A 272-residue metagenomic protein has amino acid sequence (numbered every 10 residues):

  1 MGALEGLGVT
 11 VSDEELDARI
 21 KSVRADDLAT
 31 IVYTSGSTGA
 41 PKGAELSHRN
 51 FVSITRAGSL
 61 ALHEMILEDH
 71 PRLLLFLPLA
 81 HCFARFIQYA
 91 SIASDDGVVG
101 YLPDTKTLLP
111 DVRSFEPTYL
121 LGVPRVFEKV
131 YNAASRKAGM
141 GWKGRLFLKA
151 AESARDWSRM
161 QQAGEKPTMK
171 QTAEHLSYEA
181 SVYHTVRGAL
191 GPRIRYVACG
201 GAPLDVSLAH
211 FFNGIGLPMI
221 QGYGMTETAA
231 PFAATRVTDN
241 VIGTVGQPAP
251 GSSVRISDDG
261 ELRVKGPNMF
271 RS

Functional and structural regions predicted by a protein language model:
G2, G43-E45, D96-D104, I220: Short beta-strand->loop structural element characteristic of the AMP-binding/adenylate-forming
V9-Y33, A40, I66-R72: Conserved pre-ATP/AMP-binding loop-to-beta segment of ANL
D17-I20, L109, Y183-V186: Short hydrophobic/charged patches on amphipathic alpha-helices used for structural packing and interfaces
L28, T34-S37, L73, P78 (+4 more regions): Conserved S/T- and glycine-rich ATP-binding loop of Class I adenylate-forming
A29-T55: Conserved AMP-binding A3 loop
V52-L75, L79-Y183, R193: Conserved AMP-binding/adenylation subdomain of ANL enzymes
S158, E174, Y178-S272: Conserved AMP-binding/adenylate-forming
